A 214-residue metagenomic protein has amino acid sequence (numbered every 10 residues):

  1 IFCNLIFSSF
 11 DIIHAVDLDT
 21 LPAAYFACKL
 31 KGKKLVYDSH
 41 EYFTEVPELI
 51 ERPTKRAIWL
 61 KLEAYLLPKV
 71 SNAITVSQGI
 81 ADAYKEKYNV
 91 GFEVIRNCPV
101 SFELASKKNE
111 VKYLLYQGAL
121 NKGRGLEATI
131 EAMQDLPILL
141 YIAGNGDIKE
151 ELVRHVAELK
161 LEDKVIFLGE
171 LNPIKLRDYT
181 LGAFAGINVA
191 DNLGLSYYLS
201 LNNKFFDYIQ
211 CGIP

Functional and structural regions predicted by a protein language model:
F2-S9, P22, F26-L30, Y37 (+2 more regions): Membrane-proximal helix-turn-helix segments that form the acceptor-binding/catalytic region of lipid-linked
F10, V36-P53, N72, F102 (+1 more regions): A short, histidine- and acid-enriched strand-loop-helix "catalytic/donor-clamping" loop that lines the nucleotide-sugar
A15-T20, S39-H40: Short His-centered aromatic/hydrophobic patch
T44, R56, L60-A105, V165-F167: Donor nucleotide-sugar binding/catalytic pocket of nucleotide-sugar-dependent glycosyltransferases
Y65-P68, Q134, E150-E151, N172-F184 (+1 more regions): Short acidic alpha-helix that forms the nucleotide-activated donor recognition element in Leloir-type transferases
S71, T180-L199, C211-P214: Acidic donor-binding loop of glycosyltransferase active sites
I74, S106-M133, P137-Y141: Conserved donor-binding/catalytic core segment of Leloir-type glycosyltransferases
A143, E151-D178, A185: Nucleotide-activated donor-binding/catalytic signature segment of Leloir-type glycosyltransferases, i.e., the conserved
